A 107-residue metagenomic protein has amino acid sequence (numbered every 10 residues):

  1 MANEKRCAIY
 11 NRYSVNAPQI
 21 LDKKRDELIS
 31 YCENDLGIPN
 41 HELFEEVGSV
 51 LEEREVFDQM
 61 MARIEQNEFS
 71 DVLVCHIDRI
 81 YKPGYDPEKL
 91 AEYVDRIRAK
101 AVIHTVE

Functional and structural regions predicted by a protein language model:
M1-E107: Short, structured surface patches at the beginning of a domain
